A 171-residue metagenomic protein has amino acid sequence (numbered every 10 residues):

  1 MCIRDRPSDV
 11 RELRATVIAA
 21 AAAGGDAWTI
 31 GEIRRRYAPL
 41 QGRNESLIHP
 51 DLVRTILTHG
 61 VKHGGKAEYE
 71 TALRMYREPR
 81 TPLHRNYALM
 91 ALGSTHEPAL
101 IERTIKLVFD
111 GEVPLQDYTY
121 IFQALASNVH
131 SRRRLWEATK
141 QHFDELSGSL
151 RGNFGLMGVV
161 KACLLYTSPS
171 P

Functional and structural regions predicted by a protein language model:
R4-S168: Long, ordered, helix-rich scaffold segments
